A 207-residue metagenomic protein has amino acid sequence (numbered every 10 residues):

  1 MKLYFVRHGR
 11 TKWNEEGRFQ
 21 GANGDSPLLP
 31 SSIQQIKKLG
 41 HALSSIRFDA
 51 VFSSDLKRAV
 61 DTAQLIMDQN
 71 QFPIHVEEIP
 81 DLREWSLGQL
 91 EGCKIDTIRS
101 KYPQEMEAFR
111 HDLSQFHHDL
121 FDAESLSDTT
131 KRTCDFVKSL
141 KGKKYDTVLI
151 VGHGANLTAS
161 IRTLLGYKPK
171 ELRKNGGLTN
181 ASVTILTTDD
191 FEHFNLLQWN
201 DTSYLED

Functional and structural regions predicted by a protein language model:
M1-Y4: Extreme N-terminal starter segment of soluble prokaryotic enzymes
G9, G154, T202: Active-site metal-binding loops of divalent metal-dependent hydrolases
R10-L65, Q69, F121-C134: Loop-to-helix element that buttresses phosphate recognition and phosphoryl-transfer chemistry
K38-E107: Phosphate-coordination/substrate-recognition cap region in phosphate-metabolizing enzymes
S45-R47, L140-D146: Glycine-rich phosphate-binding loop signature in dinucleotide/nucleotide-binding domains
S54-L56, D81, V151-A155, W199: Short, well-ordered beta-to-alpha junction loops that form the rim of enzyme active sites and present histidine/acidic
D68, F72, L87-S100, K144-D146 (+1 more regions): Acidic, low-complexity terminal tails and accessory targeting/binding regions of phosphate-metabolizing enzymes
E107-D128: Short glycine/proline- and acidic residue-enriched helix-loop micro-motifs that form flexible lids or anion-recognition
